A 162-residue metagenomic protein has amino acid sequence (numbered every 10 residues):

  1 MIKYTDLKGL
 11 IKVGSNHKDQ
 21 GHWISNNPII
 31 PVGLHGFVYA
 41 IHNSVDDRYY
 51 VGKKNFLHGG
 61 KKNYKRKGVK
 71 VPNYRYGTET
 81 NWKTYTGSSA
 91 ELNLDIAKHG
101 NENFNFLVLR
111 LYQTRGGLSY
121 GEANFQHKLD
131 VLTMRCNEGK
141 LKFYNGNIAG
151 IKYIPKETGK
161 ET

Functional and structural regions predicted by a protein language model:
I2-T162: Structure-specific nucleic-acid interaction/processing domains
